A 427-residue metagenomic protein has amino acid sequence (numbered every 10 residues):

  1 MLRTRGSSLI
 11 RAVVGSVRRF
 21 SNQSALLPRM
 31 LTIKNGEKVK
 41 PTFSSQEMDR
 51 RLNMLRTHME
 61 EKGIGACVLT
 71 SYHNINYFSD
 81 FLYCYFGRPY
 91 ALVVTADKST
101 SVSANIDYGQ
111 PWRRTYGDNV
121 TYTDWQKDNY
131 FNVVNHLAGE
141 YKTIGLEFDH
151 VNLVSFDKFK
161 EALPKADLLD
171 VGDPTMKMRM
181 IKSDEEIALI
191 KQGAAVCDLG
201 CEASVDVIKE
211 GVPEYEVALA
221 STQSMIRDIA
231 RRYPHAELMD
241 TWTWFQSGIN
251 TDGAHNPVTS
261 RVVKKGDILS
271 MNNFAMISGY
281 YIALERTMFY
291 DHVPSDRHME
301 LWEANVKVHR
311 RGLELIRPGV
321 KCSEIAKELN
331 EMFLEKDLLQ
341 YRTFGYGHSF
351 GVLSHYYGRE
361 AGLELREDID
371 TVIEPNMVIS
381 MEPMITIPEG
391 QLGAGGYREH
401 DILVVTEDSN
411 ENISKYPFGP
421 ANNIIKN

Functional and structural regions predicted by a protein language model:
L2-N427: Active-site neighborhoods and metal-handling regions in enzymes and metal-associated proteins
